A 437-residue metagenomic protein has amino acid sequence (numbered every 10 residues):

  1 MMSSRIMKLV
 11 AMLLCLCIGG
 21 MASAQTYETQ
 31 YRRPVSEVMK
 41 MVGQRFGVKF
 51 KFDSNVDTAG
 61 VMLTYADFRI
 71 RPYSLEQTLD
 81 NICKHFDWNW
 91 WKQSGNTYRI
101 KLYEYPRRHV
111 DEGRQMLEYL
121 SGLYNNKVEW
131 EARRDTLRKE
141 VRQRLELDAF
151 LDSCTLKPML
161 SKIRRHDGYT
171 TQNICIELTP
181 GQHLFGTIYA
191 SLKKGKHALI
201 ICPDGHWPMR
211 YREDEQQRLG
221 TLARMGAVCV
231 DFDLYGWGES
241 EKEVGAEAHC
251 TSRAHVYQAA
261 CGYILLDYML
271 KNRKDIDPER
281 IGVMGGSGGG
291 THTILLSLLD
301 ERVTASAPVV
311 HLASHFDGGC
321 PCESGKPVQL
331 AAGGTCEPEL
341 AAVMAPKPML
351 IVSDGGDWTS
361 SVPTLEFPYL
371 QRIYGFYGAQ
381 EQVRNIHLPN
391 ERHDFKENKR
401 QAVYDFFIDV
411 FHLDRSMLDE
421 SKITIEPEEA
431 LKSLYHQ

Functional and structural regions predicted by a protein language model:
M1-V10: Bacterial N-terminal signal peptides that target proteins for export
V10-G19: Bacterial N-terminal signal peptides
A24-E104: N-terminal export/assembly leaders
D57, A305, D317-G375: The feature captures the conserved acid-bearing segment of alpha/beta-hydrolase catalytic domains
P72-L75, W90-H183, G195, S353-Q437: Alpha/beta-hydrolase-fold serine-hydrolase catalytic core, especially in secreted/extracellular enzymes
G195-N272, L312-P321: Cap/lid segment of the alpha/beta-hydrolase catalytic domain
K196-L199, M225-V228, D277-R280, E301-A305 (+2 more regions): Loop/turn elements at helix/coil->beta-strand transitions in domains of secreted/extracellular proteins
D267-G333: Primarily recognizes the serine-hydrolase "nucleophile elbow" in alpha/beta-hydrolase and SGNH/GDSL folds
